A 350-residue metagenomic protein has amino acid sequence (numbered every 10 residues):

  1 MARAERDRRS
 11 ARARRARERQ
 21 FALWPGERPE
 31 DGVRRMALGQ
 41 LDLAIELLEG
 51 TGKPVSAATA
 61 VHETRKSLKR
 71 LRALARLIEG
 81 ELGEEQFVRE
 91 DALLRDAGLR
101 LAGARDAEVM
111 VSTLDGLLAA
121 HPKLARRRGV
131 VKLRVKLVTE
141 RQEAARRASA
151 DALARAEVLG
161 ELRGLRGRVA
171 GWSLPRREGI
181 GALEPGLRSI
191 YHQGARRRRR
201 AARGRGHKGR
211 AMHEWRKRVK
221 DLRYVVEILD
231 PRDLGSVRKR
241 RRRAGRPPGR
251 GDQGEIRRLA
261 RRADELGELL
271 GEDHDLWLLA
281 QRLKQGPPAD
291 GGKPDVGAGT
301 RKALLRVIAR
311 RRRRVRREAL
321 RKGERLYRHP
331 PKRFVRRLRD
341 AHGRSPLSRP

Functional and structural regions predicted by a protein language model:
M1-P350: Function-determining surface determinants
